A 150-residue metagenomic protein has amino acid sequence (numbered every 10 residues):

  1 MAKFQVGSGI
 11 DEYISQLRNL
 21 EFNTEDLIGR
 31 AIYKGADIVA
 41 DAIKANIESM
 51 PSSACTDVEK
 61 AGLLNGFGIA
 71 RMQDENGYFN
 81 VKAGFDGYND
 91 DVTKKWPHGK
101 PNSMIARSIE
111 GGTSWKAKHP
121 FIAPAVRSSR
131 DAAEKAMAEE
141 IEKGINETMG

Functional and structural regions predicted by a protein language model:
M1-V81, A106-G150: Short, Lys/Arg-rich flexible segments
E75-A106: Mid-chain, well-packed structural core segment of small domains
